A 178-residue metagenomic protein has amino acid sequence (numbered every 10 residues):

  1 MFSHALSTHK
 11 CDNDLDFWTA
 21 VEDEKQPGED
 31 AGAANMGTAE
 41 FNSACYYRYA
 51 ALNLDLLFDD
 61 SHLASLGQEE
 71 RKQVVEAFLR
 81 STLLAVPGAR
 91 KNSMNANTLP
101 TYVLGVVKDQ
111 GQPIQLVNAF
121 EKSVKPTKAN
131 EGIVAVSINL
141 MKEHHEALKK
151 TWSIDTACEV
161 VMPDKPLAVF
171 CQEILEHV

Functional and structural regions predicted by a protein language model:
M1-V178: Basic polyanion-binding and macromolecular-assembly surfaces
